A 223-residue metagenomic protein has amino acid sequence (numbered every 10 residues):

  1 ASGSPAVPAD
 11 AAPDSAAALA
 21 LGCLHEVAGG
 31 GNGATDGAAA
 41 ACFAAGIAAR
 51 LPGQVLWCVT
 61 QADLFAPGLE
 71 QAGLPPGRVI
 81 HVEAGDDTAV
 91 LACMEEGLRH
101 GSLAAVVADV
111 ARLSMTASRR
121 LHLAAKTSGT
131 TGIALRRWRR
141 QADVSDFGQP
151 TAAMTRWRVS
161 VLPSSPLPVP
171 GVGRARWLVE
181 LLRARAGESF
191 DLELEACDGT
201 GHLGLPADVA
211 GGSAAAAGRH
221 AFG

Functional and structural regions predicted by a protein language model:
A1-W57, L182-G187, A207-G223: Detector for small/aliphatic-rich hydrophobic stretches
H25, L56, I80-V82, I133 (+1 more regions): Hydrophobic/aromatic beta-strand patches that form the interior of the parallel beta-sheet core in alpha/beta enzyme
P52-D109, S114-R119, L123-S128, R137-W138: Conserved nucleotide-cofactor-binding alpha/beta core module
F65-L69, R140-S160: Glycine-rich, charge-decorated loop segments at or immediately adjacent to ligand/cofactor-binding or catalytic sites
C93-H100, T151, V172-W177: Short, surface-exposed amphipathic charged segments that create phosphate/polyanion-binding patches used for binding
D109-V110, A134-R137, V161, R183: Short, structured patches in soluble enzyme cores that scaffold and shape functional sites
T116-R120, D143-F147, D191-E193: A short secondary-structure junction signal
R156-G223: C-terminal functional extensions of proteins
